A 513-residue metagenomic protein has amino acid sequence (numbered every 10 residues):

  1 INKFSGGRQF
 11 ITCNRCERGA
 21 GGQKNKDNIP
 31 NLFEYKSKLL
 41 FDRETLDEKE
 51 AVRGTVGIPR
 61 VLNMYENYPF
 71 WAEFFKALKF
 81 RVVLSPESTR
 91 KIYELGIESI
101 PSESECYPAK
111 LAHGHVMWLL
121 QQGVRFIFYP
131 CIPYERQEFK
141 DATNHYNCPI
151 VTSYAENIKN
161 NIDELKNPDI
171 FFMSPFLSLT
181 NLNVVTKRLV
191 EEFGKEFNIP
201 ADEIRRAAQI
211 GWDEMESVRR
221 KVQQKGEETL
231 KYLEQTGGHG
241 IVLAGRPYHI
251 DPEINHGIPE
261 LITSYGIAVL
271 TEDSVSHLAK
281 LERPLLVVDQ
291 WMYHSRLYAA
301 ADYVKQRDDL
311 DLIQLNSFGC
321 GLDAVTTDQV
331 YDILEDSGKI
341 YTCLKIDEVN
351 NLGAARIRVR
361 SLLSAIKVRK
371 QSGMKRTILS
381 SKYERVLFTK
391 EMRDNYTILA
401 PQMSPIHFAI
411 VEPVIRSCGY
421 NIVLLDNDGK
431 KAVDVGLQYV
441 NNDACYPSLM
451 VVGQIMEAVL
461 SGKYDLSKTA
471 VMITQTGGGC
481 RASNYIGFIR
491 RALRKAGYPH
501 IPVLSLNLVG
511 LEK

Functional and structural regions predicted by a protein language model:
I1-K513: An N-terminal assembly and electron-transfer interface module characteristic of large anaerobic redox and radical
